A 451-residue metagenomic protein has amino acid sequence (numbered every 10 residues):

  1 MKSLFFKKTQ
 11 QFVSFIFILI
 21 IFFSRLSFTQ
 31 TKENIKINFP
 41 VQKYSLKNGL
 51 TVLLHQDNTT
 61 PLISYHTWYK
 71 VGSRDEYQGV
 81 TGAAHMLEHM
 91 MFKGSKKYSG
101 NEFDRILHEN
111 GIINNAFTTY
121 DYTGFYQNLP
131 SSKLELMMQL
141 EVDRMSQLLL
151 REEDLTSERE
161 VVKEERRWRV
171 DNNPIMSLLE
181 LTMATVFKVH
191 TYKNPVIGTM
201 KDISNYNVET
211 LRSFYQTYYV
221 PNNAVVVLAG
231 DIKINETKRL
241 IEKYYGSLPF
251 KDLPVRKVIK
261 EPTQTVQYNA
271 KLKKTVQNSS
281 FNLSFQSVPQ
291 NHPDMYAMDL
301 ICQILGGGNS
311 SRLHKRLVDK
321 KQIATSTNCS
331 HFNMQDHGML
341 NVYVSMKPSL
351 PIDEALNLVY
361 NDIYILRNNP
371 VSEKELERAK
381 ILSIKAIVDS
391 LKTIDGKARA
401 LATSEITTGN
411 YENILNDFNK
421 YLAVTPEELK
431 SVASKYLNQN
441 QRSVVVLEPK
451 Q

Functional and structural regions predicted by a protein language model:
K2-F15: Bacterial N-terminal signal peptides that target proteins for export
K2-F5, Q30-K32, K36-I37, A423-Q451: In a subset of proteins, long, contiguous C-terminal domains/tails are tracked
S14-R25: Bacterial N-terminal signal peptides
F28-E102, Y126-L129, Q139-L140, R212-R316 (+2 more regions): His/Glu-rich zincin catalytic helix
H55, T60-S73, G82-M86, G100-M145 (+5 more regions): M16 family metallopeptidases and their MPP-like homologs
K93-G94, M145-E153, V371: Short, polar/flexible loop-turn hinges at active-site or ligand-entry regions and domain interfaces
I203-L211: Alpha-helical scaffold elements lining the catalytic groove of polysaccharide deacetylases
